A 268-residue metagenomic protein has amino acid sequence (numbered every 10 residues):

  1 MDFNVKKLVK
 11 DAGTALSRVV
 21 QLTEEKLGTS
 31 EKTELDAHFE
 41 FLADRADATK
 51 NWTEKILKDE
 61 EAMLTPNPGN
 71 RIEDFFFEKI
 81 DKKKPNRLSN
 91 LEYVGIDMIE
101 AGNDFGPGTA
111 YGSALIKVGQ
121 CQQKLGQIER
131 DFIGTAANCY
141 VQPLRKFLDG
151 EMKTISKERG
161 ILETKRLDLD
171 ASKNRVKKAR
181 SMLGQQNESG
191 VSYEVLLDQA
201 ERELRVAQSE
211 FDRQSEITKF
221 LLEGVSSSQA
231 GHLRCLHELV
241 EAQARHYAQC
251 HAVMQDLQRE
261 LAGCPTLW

Functional and structural regions predicted by a protein language model:
M1-W268: Short, low-to-moderate order helix/coil transition modules at the start of elongated helical scaffolds
